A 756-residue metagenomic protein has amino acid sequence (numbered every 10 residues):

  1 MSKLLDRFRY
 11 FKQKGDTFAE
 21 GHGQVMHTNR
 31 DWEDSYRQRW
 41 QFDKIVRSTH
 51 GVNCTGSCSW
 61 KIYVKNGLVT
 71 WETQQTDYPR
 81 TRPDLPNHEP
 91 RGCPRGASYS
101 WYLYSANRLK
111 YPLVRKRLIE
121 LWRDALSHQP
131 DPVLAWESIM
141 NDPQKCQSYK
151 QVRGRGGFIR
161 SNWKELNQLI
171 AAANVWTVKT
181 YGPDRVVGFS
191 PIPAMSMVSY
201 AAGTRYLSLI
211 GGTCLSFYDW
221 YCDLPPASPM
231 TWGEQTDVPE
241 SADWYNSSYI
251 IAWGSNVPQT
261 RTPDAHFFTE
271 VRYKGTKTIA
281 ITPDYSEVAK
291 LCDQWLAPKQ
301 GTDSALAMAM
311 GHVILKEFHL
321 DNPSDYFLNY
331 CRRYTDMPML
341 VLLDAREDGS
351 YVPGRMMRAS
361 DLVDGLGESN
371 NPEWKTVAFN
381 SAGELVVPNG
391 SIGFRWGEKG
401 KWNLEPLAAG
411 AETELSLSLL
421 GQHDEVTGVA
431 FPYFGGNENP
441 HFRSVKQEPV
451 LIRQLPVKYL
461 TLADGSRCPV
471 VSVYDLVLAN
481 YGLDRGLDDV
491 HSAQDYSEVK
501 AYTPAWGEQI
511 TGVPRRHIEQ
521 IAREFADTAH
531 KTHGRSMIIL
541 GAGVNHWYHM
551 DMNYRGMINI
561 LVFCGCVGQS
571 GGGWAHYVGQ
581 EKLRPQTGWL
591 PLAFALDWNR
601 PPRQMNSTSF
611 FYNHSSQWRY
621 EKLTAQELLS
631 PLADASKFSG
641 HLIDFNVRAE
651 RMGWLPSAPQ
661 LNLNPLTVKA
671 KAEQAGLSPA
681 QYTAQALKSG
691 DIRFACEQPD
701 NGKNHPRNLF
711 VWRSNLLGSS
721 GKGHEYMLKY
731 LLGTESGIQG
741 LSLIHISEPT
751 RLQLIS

Functional and structural regions predicted by a protein language model:
M1-S466, D475-L483, A505, A593-K669 (+3 more regions): N-terminal export/assembly segments and adjacent metallocofactor-ligating motifs of anaerobic energy-metabolism
C54, R95, Y99, H549-N553 (+1 more regions): Conserved phosphate/anionic-ligand binding catalytic regions in large, soluble enzymes, centered on
K179-P183, S196-M197, G507-G541, M552-I558: Gly/Pro-rich turn-and-neighbor structural signature
P191, Y330-Y334, E524-F525, G541-G543 (+1 more regions): A glycine-rich phosphate-binding loop feature that marks nucleotide/adenosyl-phosphate handling sites
S196-A202, W547-Y554, R584-L592, S719-Y726: Short glycine/threonine-rich loop-to-helix capping motif typified by GTGT followed within a few residues by an Asp-Pro
D243, K277, D284, T302 (+7 more regions): Secondary-structure capping and boundary motifs in well-ordered enzyme cores
E581-P591, G733-I738: Eukaryote-specific, cytoplasm-facing alpha-helical/coiled-coil scaffolding segments in long proteins
H745-I755: Single conserved hydrophobic/aromatic residue that forms the stacking wall/gate of nucleotide- or nucleobase-binding
